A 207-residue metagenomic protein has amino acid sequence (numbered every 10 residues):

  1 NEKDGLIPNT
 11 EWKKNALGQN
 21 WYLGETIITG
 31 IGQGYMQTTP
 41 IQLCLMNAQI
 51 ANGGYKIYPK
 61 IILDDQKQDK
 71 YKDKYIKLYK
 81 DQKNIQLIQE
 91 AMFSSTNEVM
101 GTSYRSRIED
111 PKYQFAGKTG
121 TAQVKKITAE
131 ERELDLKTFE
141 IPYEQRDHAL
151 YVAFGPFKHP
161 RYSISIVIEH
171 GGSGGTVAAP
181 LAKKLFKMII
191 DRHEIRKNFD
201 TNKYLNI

Functional and structural regions predicted by a protein language model:
N1-S165, I207: Beta-lactam-recognizing serine transpeptidase/beta-lactamase-like catalytic domain environment
T39-L45, V177-K184: Short amphipathic alpha-helical face segments that pack within enzyme cores and frequently flank/anchor catalytic
Y55-K56, T176-A179, M188-H193: Glycine-rich loops and low-complexity Gly/Arg-rich segments that provide flexible linkers or classic glycine-based
K67-K77, K183-I207: Short, gly/Ser/Thr-rich active-site loops of penicillin-recognizing serine hydrolases
G172-S173: Short beta-strands and strand-coil junctions in structured, solvent-facing domains, enriched
